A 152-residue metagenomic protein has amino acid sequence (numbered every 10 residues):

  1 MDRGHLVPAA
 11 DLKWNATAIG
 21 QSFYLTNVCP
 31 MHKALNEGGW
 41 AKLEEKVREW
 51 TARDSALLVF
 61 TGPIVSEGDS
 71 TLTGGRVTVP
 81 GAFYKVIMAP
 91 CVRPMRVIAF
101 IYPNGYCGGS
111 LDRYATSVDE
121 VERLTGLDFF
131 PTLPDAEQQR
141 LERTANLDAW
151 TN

Functional and structural regions predicted by a protein language model:
M1-N152: Domain-level detector of nuclease and nuclease-like folds in predominantly extracellular/periplasmic contexts
